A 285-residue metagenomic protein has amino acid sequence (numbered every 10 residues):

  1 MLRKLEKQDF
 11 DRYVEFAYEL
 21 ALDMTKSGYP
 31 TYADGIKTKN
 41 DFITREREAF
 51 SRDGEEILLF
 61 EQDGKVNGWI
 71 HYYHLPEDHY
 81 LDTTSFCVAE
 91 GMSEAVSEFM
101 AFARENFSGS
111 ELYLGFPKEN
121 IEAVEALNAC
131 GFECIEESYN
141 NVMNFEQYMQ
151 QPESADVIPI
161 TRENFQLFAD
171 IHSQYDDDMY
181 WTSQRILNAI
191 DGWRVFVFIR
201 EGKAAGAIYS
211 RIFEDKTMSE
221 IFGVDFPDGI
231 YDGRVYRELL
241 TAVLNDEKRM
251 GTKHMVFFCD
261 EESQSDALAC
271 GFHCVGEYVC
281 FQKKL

Functional and structural regions predicted by a protein language model:
M1-D41, S138, Y148-Y180: Short amphipathic alpha-helix that is part of the acyltransferase structural core
L5, Y13-Y18, F99-M100, G115-P117 (+5 more regions): Gram-positive cell-envelope targeting signals
G28-E98, R200, A204-G233: Conserved donor-binding loop and adjoining core beta-sheet/short helix segment in diverse acyl/aminoacyl transferases
A89-E153, L239, H254-L285: Acyl-donor-binding surface of acyltransferase catalytic domains
H172-Y209, E214: A mid-sequence, solvent-exposed acidic-amphipathic segment
R200-L285: Compact recognition or signaling/catalytic modules
